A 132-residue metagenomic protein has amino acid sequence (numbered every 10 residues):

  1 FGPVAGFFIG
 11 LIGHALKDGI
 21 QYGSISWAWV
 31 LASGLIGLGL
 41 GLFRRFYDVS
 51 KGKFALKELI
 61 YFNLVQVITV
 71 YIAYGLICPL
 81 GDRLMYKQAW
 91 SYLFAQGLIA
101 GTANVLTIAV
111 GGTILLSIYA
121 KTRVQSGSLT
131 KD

Functional and structural regions predicted by a protein language model:
F1-F46, Y61-F62: Alpha-helical membrane segments and adjacent membrane-interface helices in multi-pass membrane proteins
Y22-L31, F46-D132: Membrane-embedded alpha-helical hairpins and interfacial helices in multi-pass inner-membrane proteins
